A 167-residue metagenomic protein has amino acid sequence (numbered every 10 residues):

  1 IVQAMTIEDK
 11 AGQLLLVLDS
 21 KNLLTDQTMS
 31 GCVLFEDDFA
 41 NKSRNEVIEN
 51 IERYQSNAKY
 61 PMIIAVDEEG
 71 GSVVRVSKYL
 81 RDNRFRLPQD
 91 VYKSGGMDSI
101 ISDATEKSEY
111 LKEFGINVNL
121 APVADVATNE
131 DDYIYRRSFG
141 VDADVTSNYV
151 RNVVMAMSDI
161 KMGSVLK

Functional and structural regions predicted by a protein language model:
I1-N22, E69: Boundary/entry segment of secreted carbohydrate-active catalytic domains
A11, K59-P61, I160-M162: Short coil/turn connectors at secondary-structure junctions
L23-T25, M157: Structured alpha-helical segments in the cores of large, soluble enzyme domains
T25-Y149: Enzymes and membrane/adaptor proteins characterized by extended Gly/Ser/Thr/Asp/Glu-rich, aromatic-dotted
V150, V154-K167: Phosphate/pyrophosphate-binding betaalpha-module
